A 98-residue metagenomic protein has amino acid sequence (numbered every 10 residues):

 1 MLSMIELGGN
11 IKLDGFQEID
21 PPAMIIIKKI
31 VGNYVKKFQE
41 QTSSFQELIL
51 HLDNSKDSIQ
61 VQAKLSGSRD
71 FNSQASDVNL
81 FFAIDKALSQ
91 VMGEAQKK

Functional and structural regions predicted by a protein language model:
M1-K98: Polyanion-binding surfaces on beta-sheet-dominated domains and ring/shell assemblies
